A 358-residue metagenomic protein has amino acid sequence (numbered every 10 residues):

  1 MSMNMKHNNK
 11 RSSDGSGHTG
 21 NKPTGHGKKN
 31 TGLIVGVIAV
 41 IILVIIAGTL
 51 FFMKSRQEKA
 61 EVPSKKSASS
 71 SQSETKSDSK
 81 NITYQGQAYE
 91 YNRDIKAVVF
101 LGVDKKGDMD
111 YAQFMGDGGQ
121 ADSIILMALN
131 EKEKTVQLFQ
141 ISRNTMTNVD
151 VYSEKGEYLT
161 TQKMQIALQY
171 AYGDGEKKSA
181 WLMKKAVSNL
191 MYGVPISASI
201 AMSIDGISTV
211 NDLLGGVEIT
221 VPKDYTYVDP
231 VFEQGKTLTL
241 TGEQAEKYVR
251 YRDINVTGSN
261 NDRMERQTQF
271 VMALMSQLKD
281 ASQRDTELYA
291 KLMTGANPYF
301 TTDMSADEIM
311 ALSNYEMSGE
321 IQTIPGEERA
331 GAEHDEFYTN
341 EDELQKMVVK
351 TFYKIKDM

Functional and structural regions predicted by a protein language model:
M1-G32: N-terminal Lys/Arg-rich, disordered targeting/topogenic segments
S2-N8, I46, L50-M358: Non-catalytic, solvent-exposed segments at the cell envelope interface
N30, I41-I42, K96: N-terminal hydrophobic or amphipathic segments with adjacent small-residue motifs that include Sec signal peptides
L33-I34, F52: Autoinhibitory propeptides
G36-G48: Hydrophobic membrane-insertion alpha-helices, especially the h-region of bacterial N-terminal signal peptides
